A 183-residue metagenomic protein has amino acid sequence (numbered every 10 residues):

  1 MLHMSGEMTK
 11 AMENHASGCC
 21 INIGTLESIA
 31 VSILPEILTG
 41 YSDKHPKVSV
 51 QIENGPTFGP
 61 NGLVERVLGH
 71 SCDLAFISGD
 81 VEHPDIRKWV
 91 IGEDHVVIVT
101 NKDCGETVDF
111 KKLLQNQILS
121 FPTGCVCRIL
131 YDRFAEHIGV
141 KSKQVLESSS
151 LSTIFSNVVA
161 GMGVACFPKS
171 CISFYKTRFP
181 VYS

Functional and structural regions predicted by a protein language model:
M1-N14: Alpha-helical "hinge/linker" immediately C-terminal to small N-terminal DNA-binding modules
G18-H83: Central regulatory/effector-binding core of bacterial HTH transcription factors
N22-T25, A75, V99, L119 (+1 more regions): Short, well-ordered beta-strand segments
V64-L68, L113, S156-M162: Hydrophobic residues within well-ordered alpha-helices
C72-S78, E147-S149, C166-P168, I172: Short beta-strand and adjacent tight-turn residues that come in two discontinuous sequence segments and form the edges
H83-D94, T153-S183: Beta-alpha-beta core module
H83-T123: Flexible hinge/capping segments at coil-to-helix
Q117-I138: Secondary-structure junction motif
